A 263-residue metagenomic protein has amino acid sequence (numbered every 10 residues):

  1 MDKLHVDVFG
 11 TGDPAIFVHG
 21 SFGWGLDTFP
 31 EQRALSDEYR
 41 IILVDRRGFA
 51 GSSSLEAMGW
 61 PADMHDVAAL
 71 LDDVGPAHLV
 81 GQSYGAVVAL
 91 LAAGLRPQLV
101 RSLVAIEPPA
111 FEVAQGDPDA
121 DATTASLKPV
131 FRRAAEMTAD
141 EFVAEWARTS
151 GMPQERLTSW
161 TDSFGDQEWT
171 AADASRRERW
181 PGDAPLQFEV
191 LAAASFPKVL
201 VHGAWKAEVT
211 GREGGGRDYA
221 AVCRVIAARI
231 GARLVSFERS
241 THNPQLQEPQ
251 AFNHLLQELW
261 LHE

Functional and structural regions predicted by a protein language model:
M1-S53, W260: Conserved HGGG/HGGXW glycine-rich cap/lid loop of the alpha/beta-hydrolase fold
F17-S21, S83, G203: Glycine-rich His-Gly loop
I42-V80, H254: Active-site loop/oxyanion-hole signature of alpha/beta-hydrolase fold enzymes
D45-F49, P109, E238-S240: Short beta-to-alpha linker loops that shape the active-site pocket of alpha/beta-hydrolase fold enzymes
P76-D117: Conserved hydrolase catalytic core segment
P108-F164, A172-G182: Helix-rich cap/lid subdomain of alpha/beta-hydrolase
D162-S240, P244-Q245: Conserved serine/cysteine hydrolase catalytic core
T241, Q245-L259: Post-His helix in hydrolase/transferase enzymes
